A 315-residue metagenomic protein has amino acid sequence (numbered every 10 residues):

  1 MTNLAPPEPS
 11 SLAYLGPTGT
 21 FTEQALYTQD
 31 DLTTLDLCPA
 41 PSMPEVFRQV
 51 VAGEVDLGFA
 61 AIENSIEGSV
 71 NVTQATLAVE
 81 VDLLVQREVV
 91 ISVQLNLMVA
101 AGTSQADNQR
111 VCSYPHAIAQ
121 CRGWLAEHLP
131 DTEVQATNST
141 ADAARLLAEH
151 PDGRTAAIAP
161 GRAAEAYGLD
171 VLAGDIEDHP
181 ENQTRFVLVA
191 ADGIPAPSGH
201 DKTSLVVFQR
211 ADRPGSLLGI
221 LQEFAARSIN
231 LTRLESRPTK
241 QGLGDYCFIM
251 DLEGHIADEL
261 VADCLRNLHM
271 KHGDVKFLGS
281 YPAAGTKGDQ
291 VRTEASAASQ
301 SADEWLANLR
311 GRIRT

Functional and structural regions predicted by a protein language model:
M1-T315: Domain-level signature for soluble enzymes in the chorismate/prephenate branch of the shikimate pathway
